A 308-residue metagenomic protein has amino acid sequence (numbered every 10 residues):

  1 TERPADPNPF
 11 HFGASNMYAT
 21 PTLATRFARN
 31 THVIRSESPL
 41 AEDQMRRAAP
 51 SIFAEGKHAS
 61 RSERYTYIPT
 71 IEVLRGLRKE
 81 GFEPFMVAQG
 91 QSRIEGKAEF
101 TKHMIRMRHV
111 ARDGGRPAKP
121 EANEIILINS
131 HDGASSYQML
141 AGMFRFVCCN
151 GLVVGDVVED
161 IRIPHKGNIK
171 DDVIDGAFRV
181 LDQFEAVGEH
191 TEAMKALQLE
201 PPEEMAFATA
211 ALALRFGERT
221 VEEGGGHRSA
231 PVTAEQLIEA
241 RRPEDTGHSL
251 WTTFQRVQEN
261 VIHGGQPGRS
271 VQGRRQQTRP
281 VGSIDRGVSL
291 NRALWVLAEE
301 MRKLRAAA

Functional and structural regions predicted by a protein language model:
F10-R29, A111-A122, L127-A308: Intrinsically disordered, low-complexity regions enriched in serine/threonine
F12-I68, R75, K79, A298: Intrinsically disordered, low-complexity regulatory segments
Y65-V73, I169-G176: Short amphipathic alpha-helical segments
Y67-R75, K79-S136: Amphipathic, interaction-prone secondary-structure segments
